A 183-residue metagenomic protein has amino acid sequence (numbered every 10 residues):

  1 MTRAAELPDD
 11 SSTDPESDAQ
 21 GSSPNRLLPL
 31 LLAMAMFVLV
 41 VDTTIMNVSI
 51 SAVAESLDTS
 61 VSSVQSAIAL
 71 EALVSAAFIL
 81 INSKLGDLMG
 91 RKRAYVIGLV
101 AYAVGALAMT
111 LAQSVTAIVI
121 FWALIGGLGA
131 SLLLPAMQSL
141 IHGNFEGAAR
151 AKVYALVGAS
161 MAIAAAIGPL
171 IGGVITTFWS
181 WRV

Functional and structural regions predicted by a protein language model:
T2-V183: Transmembrane-helix bundle of Major Facilitator Superfamily
